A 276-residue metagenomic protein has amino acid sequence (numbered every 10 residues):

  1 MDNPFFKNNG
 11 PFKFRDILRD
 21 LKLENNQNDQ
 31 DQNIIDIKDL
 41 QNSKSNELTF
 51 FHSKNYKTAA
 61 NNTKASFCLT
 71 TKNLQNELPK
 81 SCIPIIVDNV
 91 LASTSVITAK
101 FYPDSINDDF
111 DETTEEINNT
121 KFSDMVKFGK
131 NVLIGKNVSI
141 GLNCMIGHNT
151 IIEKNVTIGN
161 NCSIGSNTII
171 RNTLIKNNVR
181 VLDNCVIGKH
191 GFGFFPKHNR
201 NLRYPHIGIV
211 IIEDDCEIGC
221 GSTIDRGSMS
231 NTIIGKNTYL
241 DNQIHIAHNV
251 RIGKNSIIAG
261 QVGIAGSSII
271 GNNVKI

Functional and structural regions predicted by a protein language model:
M1-N118, N178, N184-C185, K189-R203 (+1 more regions): Terminal amphipathic alpha-helical/low-complexity segments used for targeting or macromolecular assembly
F50, E115-I276: Structural signal for interior beta-strand "rungs" in well-ordered beta-sheet cores of soluble enzyme domains
